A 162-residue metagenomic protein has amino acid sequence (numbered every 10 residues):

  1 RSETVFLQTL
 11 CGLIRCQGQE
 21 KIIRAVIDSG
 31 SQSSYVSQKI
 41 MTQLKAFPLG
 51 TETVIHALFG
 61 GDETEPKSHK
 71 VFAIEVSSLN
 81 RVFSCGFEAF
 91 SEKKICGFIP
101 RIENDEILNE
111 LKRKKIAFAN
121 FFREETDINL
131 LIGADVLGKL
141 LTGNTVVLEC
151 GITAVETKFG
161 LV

Functional and structural regions predicted by a protein language model:
R1-I132, G138-V162: Aspartic protease
